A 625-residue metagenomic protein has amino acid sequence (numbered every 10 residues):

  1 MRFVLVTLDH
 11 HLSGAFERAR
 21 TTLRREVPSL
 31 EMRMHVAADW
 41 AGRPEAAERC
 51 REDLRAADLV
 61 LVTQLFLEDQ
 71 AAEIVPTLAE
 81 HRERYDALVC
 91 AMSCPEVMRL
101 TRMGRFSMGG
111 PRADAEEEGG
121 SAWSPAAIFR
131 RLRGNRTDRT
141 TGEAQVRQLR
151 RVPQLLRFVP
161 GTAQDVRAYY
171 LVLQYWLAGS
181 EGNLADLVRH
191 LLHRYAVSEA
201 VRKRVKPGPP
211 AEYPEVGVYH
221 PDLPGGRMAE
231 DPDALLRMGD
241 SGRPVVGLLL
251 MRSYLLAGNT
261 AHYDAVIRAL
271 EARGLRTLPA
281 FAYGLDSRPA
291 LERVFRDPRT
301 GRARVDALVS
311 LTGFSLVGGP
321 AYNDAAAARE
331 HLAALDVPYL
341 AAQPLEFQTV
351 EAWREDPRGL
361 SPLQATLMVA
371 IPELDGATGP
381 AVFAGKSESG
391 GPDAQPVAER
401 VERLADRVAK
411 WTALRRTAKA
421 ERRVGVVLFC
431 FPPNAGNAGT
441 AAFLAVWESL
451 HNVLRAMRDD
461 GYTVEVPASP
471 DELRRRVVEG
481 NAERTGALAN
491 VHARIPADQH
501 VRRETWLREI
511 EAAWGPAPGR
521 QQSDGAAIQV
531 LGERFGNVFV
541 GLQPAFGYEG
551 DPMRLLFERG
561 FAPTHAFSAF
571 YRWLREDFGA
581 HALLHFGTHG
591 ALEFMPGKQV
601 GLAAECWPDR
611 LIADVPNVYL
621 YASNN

Functional and structural regions predicted by a protein language model:
M1-N625: An N-terminal assembly and electron-transfer interface module characteristic of large anaerobic redox and radical
